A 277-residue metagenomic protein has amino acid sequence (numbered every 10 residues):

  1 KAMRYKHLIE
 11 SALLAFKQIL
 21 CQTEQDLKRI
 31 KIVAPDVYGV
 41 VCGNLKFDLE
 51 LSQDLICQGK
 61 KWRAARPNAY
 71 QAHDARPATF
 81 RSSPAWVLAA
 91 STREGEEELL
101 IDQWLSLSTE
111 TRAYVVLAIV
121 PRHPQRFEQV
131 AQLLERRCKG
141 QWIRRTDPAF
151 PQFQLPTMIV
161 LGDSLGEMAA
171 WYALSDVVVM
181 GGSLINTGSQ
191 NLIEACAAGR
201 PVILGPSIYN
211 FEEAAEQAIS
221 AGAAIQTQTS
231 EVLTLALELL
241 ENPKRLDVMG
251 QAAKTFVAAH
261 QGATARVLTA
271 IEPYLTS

Functional and structural regions predicted by a protein language model:
K1-S277: Nucleotide-activated sugar donor-binding and catalytic core shared by glycosyltransferases and related lipid-linked
